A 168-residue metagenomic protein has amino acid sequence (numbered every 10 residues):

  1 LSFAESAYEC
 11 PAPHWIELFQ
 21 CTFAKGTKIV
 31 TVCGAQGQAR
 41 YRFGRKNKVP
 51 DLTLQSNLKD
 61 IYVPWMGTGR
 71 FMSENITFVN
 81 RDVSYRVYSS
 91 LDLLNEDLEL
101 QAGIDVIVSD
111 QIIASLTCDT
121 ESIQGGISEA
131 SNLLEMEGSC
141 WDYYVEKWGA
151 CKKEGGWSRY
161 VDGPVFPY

Functional and structural regions predicted by a protein language model:
E5-C10, I104-I107, G126-S128: Short, intrinsically disordered, charge-biased short linear motifs at domain edges
E5-D60, P64, N75: N-terminal secretory signal peptides
K25-T27, N47, N80-D82, S109-Q111: Glycine-centered tight beta-turn/hairpin loop motif at sheet-sheet or coil-to-beta transitions
V30-G34, K48-I61, V87-S90, D110-G126: Short amphipathic beta-strand/extended segments with alternating polar/hydrophobic composition
R40-R42, L58-G69, N95-Q101, T120-Y143: Short, surface-exposed linear segments at secondary-structure transitions and domain or protein termini
W65-I104: Short, structured surface segments that line ligand/substrate-binding pockets
S109-Y168: C-terminal partner/receptor-binding element of secreted or periplasmic proteins
